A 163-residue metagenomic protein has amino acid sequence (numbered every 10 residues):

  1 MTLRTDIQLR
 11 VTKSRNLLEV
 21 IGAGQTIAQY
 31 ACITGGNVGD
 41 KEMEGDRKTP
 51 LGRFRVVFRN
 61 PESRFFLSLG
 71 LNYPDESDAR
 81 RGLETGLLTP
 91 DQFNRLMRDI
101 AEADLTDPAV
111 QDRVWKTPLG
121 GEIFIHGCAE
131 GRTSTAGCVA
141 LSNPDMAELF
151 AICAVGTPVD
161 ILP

Functional and structural regions predicted by a protein language model:
M1-Q8, A31-F58, N143-P144: N-terminal post-signal-peptidase region of extra-cytosolic proteins
V11-L17: A short, compositionally biased
T12, I33-G35, N72, L162: A structural detector for beta-sheet-dominated domains
T26-I27: Local beta-strand/beta-hairpin segments that build beta-sheet-rich folds
N60-P163: Exported/periplasmic cell-wall-interacting domains
